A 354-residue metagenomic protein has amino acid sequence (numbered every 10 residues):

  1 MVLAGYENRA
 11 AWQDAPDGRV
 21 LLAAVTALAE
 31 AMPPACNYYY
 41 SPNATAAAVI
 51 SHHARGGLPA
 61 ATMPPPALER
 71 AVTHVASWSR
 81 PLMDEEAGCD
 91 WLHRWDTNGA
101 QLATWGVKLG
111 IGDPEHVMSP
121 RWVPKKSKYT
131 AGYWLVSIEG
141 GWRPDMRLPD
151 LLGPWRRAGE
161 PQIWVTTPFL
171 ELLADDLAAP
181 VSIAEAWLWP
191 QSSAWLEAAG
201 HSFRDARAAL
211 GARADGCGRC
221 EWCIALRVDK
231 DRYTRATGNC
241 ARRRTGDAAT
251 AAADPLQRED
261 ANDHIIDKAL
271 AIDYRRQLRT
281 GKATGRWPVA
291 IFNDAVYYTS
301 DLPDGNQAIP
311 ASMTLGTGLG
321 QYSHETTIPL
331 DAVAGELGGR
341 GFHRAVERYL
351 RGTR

Functional and structural regions predicted by a protein language model:
M1-R354: Conserved acidic
